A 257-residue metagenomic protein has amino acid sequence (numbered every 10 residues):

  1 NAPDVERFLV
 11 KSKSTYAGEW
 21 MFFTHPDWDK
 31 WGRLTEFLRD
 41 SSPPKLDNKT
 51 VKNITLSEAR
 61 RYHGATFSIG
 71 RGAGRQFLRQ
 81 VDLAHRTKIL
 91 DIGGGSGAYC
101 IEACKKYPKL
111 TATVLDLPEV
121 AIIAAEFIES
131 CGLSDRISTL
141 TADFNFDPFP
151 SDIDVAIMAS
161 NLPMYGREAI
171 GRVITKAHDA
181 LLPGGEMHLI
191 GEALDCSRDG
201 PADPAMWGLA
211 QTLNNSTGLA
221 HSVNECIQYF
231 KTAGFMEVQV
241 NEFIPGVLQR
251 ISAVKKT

Functional and structural regions predicted by a protein language model:
N1-T87: Conserved Class I S-adenosyl-L-methionine-dependent methyltransferase catalytic core
I92, S96-T257: Alpha-helical subdomain
